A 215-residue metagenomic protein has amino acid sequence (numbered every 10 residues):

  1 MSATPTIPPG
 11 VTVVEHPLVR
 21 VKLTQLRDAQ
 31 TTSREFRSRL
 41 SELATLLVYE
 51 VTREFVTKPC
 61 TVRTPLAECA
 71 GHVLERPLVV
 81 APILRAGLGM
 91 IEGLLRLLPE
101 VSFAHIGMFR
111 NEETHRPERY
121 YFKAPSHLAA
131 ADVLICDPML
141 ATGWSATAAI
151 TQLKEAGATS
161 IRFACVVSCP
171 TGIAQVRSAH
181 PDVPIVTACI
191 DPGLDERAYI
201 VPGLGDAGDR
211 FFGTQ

Functional and structural regions predicted by a protein language model:
M1-Q215: PRPP-associated nucleotide enzymes
